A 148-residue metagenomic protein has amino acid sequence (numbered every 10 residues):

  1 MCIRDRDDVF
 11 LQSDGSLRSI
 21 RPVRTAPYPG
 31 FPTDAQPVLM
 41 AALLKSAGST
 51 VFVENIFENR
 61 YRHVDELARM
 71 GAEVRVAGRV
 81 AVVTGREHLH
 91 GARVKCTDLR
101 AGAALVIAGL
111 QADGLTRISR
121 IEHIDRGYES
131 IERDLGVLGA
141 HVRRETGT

Functional and structural regions predicted by a protein language model:
R4-T148: Short, structured segments at the rim of ligand-binding sites
